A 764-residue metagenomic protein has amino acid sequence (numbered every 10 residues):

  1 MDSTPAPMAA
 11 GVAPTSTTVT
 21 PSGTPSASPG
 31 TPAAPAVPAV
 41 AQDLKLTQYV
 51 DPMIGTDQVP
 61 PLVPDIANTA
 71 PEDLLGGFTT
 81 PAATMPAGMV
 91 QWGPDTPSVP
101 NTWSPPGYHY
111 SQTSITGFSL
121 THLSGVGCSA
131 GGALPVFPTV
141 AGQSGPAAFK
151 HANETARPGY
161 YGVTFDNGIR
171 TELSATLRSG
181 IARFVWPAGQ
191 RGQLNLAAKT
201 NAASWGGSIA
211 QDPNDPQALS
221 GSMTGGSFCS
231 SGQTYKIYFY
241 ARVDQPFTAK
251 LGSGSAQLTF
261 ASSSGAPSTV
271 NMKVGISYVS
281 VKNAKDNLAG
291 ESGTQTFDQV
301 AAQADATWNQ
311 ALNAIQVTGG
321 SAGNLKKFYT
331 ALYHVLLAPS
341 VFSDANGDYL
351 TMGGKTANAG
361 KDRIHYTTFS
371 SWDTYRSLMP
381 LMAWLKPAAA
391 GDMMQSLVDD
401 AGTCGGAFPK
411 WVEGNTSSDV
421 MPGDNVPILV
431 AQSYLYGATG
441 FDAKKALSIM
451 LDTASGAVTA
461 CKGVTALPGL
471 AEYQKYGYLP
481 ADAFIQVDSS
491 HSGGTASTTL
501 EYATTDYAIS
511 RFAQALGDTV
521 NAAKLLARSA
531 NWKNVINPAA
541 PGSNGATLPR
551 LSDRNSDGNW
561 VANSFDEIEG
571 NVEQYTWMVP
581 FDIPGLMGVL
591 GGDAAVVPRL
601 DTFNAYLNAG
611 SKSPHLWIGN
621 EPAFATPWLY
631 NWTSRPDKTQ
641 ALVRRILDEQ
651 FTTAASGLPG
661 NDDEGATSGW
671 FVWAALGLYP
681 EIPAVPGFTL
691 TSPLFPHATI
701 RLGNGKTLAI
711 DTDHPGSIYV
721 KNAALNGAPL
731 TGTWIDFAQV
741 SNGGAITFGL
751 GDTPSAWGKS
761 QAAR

Functional and structural regions predicted by a protein language model:
D2-A39: Ser/Thr-rich, Pro/Gly/Ala-heavy low-complexity intrinsically disordered linkers and tails of secreted extracellular
P35-M379, A383-I428, Y434-L500, A513-N534 (+9 more regions): Accessory carbohydrate-recognition regions in carbohydrate-active enzymes
T505: ATP-dependent phospho-/nucleotidyl transfer catalytic cores
G542, A546: Active-site cradle of extracellular carbohydrate-active enzymes
Y719: Extracellular attachment/recognition segments
